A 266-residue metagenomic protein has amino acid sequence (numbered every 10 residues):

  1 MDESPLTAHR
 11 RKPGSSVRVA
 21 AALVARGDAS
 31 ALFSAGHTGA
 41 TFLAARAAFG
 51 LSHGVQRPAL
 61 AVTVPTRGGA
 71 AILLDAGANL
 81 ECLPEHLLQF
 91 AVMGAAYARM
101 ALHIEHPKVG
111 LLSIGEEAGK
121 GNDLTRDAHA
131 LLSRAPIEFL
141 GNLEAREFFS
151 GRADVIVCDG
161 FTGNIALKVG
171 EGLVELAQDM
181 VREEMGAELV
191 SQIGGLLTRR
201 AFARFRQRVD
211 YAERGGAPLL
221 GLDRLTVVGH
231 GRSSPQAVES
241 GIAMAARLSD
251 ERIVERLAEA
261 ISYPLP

Functional and structural regions predicted by a protein language model:
M1-R26: Phosphate/nucleotide-donor binding subsite
A8, L43, N122, A166-G170: Glycine/threonine-rich flexible loop motifs
R26-S30, H37-T38, R57, R67-A71 (+5 more regions): Short coil/turn connectors at secondary-structure junctions
A31-A35, L74, E138-L143, C158: General beta-strand structural signal in soluble alpha/beta enzymes
H37-A40, A47, E116-E117, F161-N164: Short glycine-rich anion-binding loops that position phosphate/pyrophosphate groups of nucleotides and phosphorylated
R46-L73, V155-I156, G160-P266: Glycine-rich phosphate/nucleotide-binding loop
L80-A145, D154: Glycine-rich phosphate/diphosphate-binding loop of Rossmann-like nucleotide-binding domains
